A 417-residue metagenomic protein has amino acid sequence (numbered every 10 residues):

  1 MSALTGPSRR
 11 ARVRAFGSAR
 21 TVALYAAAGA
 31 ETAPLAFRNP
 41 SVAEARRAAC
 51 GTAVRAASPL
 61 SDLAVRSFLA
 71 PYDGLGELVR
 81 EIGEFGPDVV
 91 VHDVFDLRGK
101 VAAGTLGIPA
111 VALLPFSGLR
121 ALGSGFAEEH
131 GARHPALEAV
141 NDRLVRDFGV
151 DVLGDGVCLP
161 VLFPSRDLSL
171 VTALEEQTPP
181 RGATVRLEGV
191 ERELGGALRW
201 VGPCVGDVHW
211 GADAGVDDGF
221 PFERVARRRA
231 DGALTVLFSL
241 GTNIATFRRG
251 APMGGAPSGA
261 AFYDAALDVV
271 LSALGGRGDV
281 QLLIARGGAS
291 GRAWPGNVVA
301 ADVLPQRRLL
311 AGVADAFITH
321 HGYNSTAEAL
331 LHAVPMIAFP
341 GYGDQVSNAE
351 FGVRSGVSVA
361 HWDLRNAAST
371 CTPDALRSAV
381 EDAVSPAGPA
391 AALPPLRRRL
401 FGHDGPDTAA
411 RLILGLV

Functional and structural regions predicted by a protein language model:
G6-A11, F16-F262, G276-D279: Nucleotide-sugar-dependent glycosyltransferase catalytic domains
A28-G29, L106-G107, L194-G196, W294-G296 (+3 more regions): Short, structured coil segments at secondary-structure junctions
A33-P40, L114-P115, H320-H321, A338-G343 (+1 more regions): Short beta->alpha connector loops at strand-helix junctions that form conserved, small/polar/Pro-enriched
E77, L304-R308, T372-A375: Short acidic active-site motifs
V90-H92, N297, A301-F351: A donor-sugar binding/catalytic signature common to diverse glycosyltransferases and related nucleotide-sugar
F163, C371-V417: C-terminal amphipathic helix plus adjacent low-complexity, charged tail appended to glycosyltransferase catalytic
F238-I244, G254, F262-A300: Catalytic donor nucleotide-activated moiety binding site of glycosyltransferases and closely related
G343-A379: Change "using UDP/GDP/dTDP sugars" to "using nucleotide sugars
